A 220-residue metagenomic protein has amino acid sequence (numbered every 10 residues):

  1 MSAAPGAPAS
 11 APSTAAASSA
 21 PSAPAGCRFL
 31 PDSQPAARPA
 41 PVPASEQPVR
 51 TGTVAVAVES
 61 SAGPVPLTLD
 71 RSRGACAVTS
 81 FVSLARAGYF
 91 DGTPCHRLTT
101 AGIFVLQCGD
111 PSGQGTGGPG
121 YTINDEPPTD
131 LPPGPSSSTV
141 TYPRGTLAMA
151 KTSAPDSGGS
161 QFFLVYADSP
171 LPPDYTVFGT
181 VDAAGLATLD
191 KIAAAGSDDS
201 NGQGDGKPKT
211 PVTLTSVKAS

Functional and structural regions predicted by a protein language model:
M1-S220: Cyclophilin-like peptidyl-prolyl cis-trans isomerases
